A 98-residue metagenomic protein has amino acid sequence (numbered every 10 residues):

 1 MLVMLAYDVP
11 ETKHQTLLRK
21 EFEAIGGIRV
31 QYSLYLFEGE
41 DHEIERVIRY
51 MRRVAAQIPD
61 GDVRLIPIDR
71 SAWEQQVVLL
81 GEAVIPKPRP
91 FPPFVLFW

Functional and structural regions predicted by a protein language model:
M1-H42: Extended, hydrophobic alpha-helical segments
K13-T16, H42-R46, W73-Q76, P88: A short linear-motif detector with a strong N-terminal bias
E21-E23, R49-A55, G81-A83: Intrinsically disordered, low-complexity boundary segments flanking structured domains
L36-P67: Aromatic/basic micro-patches that form nucleic-acid/chromatin recognition or nuclease catalytic surfaces
Q57, D62-F97: C-terminal structural segments of small proteins and small subunits
